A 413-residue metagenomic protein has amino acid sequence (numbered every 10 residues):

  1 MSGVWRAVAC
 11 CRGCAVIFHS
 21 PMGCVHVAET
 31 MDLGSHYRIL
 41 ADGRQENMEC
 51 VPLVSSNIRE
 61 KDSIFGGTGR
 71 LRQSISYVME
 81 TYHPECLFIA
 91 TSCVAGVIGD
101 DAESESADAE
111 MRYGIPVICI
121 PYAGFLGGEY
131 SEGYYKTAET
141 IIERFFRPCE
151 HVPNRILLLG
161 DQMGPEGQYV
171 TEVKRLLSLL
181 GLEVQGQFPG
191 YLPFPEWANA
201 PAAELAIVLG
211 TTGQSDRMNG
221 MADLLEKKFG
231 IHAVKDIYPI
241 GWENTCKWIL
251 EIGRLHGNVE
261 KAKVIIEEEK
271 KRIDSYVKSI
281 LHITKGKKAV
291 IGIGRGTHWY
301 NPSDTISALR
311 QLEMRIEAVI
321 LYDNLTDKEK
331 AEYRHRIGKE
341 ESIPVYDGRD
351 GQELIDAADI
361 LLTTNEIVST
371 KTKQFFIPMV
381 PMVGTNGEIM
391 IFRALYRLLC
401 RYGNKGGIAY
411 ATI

Functional and structural regions predicted by a protein language model:
M1-I413: An N-terminal assembly and electron-transfer interface module characteristic of large anaerobic redox and radical
